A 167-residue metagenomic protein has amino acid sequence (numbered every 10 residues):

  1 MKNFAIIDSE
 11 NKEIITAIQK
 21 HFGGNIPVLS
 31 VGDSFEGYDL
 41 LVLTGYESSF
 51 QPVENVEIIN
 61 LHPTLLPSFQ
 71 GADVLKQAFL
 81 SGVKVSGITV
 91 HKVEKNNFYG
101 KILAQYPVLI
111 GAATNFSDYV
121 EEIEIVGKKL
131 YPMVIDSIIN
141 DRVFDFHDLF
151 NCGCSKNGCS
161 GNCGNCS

Functional and structural regions predicted by a protein language model:
M1-S167: One-carbon transfer enzymes
